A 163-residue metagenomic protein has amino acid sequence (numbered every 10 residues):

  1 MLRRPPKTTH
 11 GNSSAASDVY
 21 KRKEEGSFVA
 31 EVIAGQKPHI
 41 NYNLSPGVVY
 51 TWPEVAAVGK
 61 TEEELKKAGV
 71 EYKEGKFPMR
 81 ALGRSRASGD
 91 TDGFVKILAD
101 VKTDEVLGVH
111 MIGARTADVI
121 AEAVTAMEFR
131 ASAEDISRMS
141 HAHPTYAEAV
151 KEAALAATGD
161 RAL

Functional and structural regions predicted by a protein language model:
M1-Y20: Single conserved hydrophobic/aromatic residue that forms the stacking wall/gate of nucleotide- or nucleobase-binding
T8, K37-N41, R138: Short, surface-exposed helix-loop/turn micro-motifs enriched in polar/charged residues
S13, K23, D100-V101: Short, acidic, Ser/Thr-enriched surface-loop or helix-capping motifs
A16, R22, G26-V29, I33 (+1 more regions): Stable alpha-helical structural segments in soluble proteins, enriched in small hydrophobic residues
K21-Y42, E71, F129: Internal hydrophobic alpha-helix adjacent to the cofactor/substrate pocket in enzyme cavities
P38-E54: Flexible, acidic loop-helix segments that line cofactor/substrate-binding pockets
Y50-T61, K66-L163: Flexible, glycine-rich terminal cap/loop adjacent to redox cofactors in electron-transfer oxidoreductases
